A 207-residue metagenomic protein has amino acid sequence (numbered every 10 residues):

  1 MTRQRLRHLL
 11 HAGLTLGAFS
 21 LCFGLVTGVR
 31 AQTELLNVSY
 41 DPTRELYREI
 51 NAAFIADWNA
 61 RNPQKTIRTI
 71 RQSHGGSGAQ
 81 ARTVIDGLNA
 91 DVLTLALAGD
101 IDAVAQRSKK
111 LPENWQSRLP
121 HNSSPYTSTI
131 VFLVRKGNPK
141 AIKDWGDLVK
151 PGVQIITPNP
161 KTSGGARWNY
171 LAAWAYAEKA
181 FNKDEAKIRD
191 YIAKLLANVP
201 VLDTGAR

Functional and structural regions predicted by a protein language model:
M1-L9: N-terminal secretory signal peptides that target proteins for export/translocation
L9-A12, D41, R48, Q116 (+3 more regions): Compositionally biased, intrinsically disordered low-complexity regions enriched in proline and serine
H11-G24: Bacterial N-terminal signal peptides
T27-A31: Sec/Tat signal peptide C-region and signal peptidase I cleavage site
Q32-S163: N-terminal segment of the mature folded domain
R44-E49, K161-A186: Bilobed "Venus flytrap"/periplasmic-binding protein-like clamshell domains and structurally analogous long
A180-R207: Ligand-binding pocket segment of bilobal, Venus flytrap-like solute-binding proteins
